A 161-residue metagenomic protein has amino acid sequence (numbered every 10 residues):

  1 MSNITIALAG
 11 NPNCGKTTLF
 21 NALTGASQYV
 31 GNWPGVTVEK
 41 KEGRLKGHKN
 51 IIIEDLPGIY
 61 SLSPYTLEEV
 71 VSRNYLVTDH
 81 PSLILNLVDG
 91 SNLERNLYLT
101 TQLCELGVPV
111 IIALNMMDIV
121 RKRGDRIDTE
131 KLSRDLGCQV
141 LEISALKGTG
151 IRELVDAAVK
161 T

Functional and structural regions predicted by a protein language model:
M1-Y65, D79: Conserved G1/Walker A P-loop phosphate-binding module
G15-K16, K147-A158: Conserved GTPase G-domain signal focused on the G5
A26, G35, G58-I59, G90-L93 (+2 more regions): Conserved nucleotide-binding/hydrolysis micro-motifs of P-loop NTPases
G31, Y65, N96, K122-D125 (+1 more regions): Alpha-helix N-cap/helix-start motif
V38, L141-I143: Hydrophobic residues at beta-strand termini and immediately following loops that shape nucleotide-binding pockets
L45-H48, V71-L141: Conserved C-terminal guanine-recognition region of P-loop GTPase G domains, centered on the G4
E68: Conserved donor sugar-nucleotide recognition element shared by glycan-biosynthetic enzymes
T161: Change "in soluble alpha/beta enzymes" to "in soluble alpha/beta proteins
